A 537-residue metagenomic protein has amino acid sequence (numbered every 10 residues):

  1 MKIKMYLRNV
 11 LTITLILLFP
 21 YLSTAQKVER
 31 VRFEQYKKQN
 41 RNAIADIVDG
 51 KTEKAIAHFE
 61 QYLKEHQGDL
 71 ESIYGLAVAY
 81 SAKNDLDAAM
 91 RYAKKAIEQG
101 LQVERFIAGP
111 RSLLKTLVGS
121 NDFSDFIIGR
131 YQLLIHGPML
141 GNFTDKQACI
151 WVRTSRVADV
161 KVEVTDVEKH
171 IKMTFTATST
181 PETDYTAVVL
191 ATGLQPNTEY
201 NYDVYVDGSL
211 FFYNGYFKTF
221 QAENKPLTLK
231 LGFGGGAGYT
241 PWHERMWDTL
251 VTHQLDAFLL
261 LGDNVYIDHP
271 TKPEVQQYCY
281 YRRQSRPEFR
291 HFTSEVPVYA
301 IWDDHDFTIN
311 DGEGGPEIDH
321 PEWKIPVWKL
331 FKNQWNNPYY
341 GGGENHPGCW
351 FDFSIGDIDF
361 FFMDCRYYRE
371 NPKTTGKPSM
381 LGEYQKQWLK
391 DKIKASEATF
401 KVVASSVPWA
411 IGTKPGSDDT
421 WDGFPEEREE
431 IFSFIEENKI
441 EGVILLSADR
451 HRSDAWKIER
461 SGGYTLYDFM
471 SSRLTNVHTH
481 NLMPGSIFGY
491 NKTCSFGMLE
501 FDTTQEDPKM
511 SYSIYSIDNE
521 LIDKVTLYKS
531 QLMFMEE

Functional and structural regions predicted by a protein language model:
M1-R32: Bacterial Sec-dependent N-terminal signal peptides
Q102-R130: TPR/TPR-like alpha-solenoid helical repeat scaffolds
I128-E537: Metal-dependent phosphoester/phosphodiester hydrolase catalytic core
